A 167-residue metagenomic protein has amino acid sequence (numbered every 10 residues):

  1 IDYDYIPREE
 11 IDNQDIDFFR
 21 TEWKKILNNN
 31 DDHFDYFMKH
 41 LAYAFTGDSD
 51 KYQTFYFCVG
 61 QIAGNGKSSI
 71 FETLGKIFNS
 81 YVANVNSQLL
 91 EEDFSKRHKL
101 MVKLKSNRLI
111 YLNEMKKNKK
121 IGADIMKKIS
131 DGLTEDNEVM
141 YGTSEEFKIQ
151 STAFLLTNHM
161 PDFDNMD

Functional and structural regions predicted by a protein language model:
I1-R108: P-loop NTPase catalytic core of nucleic-acid-dependent motor ATPases
R20-T21, F147-Q150, N165-D167: Phosphate-sensing "switch" segment of ASCE/P-loop ATPases
T46, N158-F163: Short beta-turn/strand-loop junction motif enriched in small, turn-promoting residues
T46, N79, G122-E145: Conserved catalytic/switch belt of AAA+ P-loop NTPases
G60-G64, M115-K117, N158-H159: An acidic- and aromatic-residue-enriched active-site/binding cleft used to recognize and process polar
E72-N79, S106-Y111, K127-T134, L156-N158: Conserved active-site neighborhood of enzyme catalytic/cofactor-binding cores
L100-K105, E138-T157: AAA+/SF3 P-loop NTPase mechanochemical coupling elements
N107-S130, E145, F163-D167: Conserved AAA+/SF3 P-loop NTPase catalytic/coupling segment centered on the Walker-B
